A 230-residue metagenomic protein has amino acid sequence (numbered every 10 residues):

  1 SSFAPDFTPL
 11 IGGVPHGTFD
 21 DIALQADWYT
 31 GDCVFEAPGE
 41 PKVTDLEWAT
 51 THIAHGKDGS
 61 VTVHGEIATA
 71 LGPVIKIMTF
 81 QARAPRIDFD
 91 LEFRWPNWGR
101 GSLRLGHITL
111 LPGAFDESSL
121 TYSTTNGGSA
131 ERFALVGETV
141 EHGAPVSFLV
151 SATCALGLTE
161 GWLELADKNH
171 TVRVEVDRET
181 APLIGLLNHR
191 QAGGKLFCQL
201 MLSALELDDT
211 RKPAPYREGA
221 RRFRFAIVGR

Functional and structural regions predicted by a protein language model:
S2-I77, A82-N97, G101-L105, P145-R230: Beta-strand-rich recognition/accessory modules
V63, G113-F115, G127: Residues that cap or delimit alpha-helices
R94-P96, L111, G127-G128: Short, solvent-exposed aromatic-acidic interface loops
G106-I108, S123-N126: Short intrinsically disordered coil segments
I108-S118: Short edge-strand/loop segments of extracellular domains
D116-T125, R132-F133: Acidic/polar low-complexity flexible segments
G137-T139: Charged, non-catalytic accessory extensions
E141-G143: Mid-to-C-terminal polyanion-binding domains and interfaces
